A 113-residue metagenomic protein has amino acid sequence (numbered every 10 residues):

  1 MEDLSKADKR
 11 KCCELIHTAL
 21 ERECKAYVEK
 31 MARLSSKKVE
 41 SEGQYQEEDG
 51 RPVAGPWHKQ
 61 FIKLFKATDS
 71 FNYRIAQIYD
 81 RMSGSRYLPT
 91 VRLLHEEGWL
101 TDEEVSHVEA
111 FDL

Functional and structural regions predicted by a protein language model:
M1-L113: Acidic, Ser/Pro/Thr-rich low-complexity regulatory regions and the short amphipathic helical interaction modules they
